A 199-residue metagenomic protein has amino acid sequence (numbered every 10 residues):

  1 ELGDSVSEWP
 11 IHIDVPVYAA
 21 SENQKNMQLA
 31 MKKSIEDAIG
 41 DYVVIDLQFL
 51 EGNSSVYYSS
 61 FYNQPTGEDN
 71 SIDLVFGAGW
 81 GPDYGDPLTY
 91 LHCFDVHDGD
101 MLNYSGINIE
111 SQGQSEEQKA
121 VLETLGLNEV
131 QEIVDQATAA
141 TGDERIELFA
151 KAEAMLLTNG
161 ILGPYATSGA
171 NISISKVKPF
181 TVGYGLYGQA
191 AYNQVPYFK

Functional and structural regions predicted by a protein language model:
E1-A38, K151: Append "and occasionally in soluble cytosolic enzymes with long acidic Gly/Pro-rich linkers
G3, K32-D41, T66-G67, W80 (+3 more regions): Sec-exported extracytoplasmic/periplasmic mature domains
G3-E8, S60-N70, H92-I133, T167-K199: Short, solvent-exposed loop/beta-turn-alpha elements that line the ligand-binding surface or hinge of extracytoplasmic
S5-S7, V44-F49, E144-F149, A166: Surface-exposed patches in mature extracellular/periplasmic domains of secreted proteins
V15-E22, E117-E123, V134-G142: Second-shell loop/turn segments in exported
A19-N23, W80-Y84, A170-S173: Solvent-exposed loop/turn segments at secondary-structure junctions within structured extracellular/periplasmic domains
N23-S34, V56, S60, D86-T89 (+4 more regions): Extracytoplasmic/secreted proteins, especially bacterial periplasmic and envelope-associated proteins
D37-G106: Periplasmic binding protein-like
